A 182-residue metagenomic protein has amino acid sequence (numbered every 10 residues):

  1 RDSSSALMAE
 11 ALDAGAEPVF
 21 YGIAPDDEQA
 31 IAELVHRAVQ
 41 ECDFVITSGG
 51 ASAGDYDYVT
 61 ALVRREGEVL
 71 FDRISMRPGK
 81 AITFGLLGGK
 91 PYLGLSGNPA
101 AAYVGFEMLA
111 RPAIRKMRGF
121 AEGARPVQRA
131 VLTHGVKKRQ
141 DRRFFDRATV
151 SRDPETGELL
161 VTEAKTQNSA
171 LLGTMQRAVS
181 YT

Functional and structural regions predicted by a protein language model:
R1, Y21-A24, G49, I74 (+1 more regions): Hydrophobic alpha-helical scaffolding
R1-T47: Phosphate-binding glycine-rich loops and their immediate beta-loop-alpha structural context
A6, D57, I82: Active-site phosphate/pyrophosphate-handling residues
E28-Q29, A53, Y103: Loop/helix-junction capping segments adjacent to catalytic residues or to phosphate/diphosphate-binding pockets
I31-E33, D57-T60, L86: Short acidic, glycine/serine/threonine-rich loops at helix termini
L34, A38-E41, L62, P112-K116: Generic, well-ordered alpha-helical scaffold segments in large soluble proteins
V45-L62, V69, S96: Glycine-rich beta-strand-to-loop/alpha-helix junction loops that act as flexible
R64-T182: Flexible glycine/proline-rich
